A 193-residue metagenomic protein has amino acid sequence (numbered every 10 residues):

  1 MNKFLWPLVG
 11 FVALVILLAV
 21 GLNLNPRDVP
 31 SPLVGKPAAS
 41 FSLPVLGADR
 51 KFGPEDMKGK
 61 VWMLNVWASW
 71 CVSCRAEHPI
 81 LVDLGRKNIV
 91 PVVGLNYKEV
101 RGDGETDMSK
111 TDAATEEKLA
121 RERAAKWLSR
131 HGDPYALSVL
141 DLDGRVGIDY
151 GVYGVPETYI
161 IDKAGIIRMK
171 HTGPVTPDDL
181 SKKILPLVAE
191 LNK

Functional and structural regions predicted by a protein language model:
M1-S42, K193: N-terminal targeting signals for export/organelle localization
A39, W62, V155-P156: Short loop/turn microsegments at loop-to-beta-strand junctions
F52-V72: Short active-site neighborhood of thiol/selenol oxidoreductases, capturing the structured segment around
K60-V61, A76-E99, S129-R130, P177 (+1 more regions): Conserved helix-turn-beta segment immediately C-terminal to the redox Cys motif in thioredoxin-like folds
A68-V72, Y97-G102, G144-V146, P174-V175: Solvent-exposed loop/turn segments at secondary-structure junctions within structured extracellular/periplasmic domains
T111-I161: Short, internal strand/loop/helix patches that form the active-site neighborhood or redox-interaction surface
E157-K193: Thiol-/selenol-based redox modules, centered on thioredoxin-like and closely related oxidoreductase domains
